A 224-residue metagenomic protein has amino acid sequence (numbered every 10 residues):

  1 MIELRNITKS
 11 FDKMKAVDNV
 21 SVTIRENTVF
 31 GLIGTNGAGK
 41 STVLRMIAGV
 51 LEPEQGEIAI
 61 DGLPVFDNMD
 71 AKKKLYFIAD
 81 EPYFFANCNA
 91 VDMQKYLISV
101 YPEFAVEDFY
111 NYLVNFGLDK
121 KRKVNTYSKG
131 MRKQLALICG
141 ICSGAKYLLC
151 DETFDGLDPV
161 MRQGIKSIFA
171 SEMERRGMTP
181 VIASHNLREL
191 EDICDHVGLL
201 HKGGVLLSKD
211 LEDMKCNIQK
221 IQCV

Functional and structural regions predicted by a protein language model:
T35-G39: Walker A (P-loop) phosphate-binding loop of ABC-type ATPase nucleotide-binding domains
A48: Helix-to-loop junction immediately C-terminal to a conserved catalytic motif
G56-D67, A71: Conserved ABC transporter NBD signature motif
D80-L135: ABC-family P-loop ATPase nucleotide-binding domains
L148-E152: Catalytic Walker B motif of ABC-type/P-loop ATPase nucleotide-binding domains
P159-M161: Helix N-cap at the start of a conserved alpha-helix in ABC-type nucleotide-binding domains
K166-V224: ABC transporter nucleotide-binding domain
